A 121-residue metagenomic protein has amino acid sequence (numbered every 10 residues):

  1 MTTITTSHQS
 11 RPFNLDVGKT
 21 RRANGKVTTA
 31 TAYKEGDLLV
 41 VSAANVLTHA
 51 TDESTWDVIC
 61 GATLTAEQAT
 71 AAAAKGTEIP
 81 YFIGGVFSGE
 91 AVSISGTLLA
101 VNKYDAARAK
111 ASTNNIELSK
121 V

Functional and structural regions predicted by a protein language model:
M1-V121: Surface-exposed, low-hydrophobicity beta-strand/loop segments enriched in small/polar/acidic residues
